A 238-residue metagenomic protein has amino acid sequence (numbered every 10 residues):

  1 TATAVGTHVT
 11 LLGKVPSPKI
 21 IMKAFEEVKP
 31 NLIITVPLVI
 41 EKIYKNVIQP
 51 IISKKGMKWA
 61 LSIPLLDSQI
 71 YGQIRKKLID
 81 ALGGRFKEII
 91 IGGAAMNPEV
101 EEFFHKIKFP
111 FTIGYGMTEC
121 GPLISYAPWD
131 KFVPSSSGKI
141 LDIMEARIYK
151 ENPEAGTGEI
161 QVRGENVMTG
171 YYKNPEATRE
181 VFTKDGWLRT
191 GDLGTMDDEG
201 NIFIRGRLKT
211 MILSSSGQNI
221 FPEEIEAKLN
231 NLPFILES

Functional and structural regions predicted by a protein language model:
T1-K76, R85: Conserved AMP-binding/adenylation subdomain of ANL enzymes
T10-L12, I89-I91, M96-G158, N166-T169 (+1 more regions): Conserved ATP-binding loop and adjacent catalytic segment of the adenylate-forming AMP-binding
M22, R75-L78, R179, E226: Short hydrophobic/charged patches on amphipathic alpha-helices used for structural packing and interfaces
I33, G93, A146, G200 (+1 more regions): Residue-level signal for inorganic ion chemistry
A60-F109: Short gly/Ser/Thr-rich phosphate-binding loop of adenylate-forming enzymes
Y149, G191-L193, D198, L232-S238: C-terminal boundary motif of the adenylate-forming
P153-S214: Conserved ATP-binding/catalytic segment of the ANL
